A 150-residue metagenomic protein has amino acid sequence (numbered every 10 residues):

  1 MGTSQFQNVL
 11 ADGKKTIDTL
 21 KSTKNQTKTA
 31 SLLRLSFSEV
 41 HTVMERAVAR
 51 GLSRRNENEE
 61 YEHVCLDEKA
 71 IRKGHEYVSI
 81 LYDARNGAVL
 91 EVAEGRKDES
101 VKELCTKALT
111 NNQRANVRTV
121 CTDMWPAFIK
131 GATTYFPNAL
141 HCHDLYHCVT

Functional and structural regions predicted by a protein language model:
M1-I17: Basic, short loop/linker segments at the boundary and entry of helix-turn-helix/winged-helix-like folds
T3, E68, L90, H143-Y146: Generic secondary-structure boundary/loop-capping signal
D12, S36, V101, L145-C148: Alpha-helical structural motif
T19-K21: Short amphipathic helical patch at the helix-1/turn junction of helix-turn-helix
T23-N25: Residue-level signal for the short linker/turn that defines the boundary of a DNA-recognition helix
T27-V43: Short, basic interhelical loop/turn and adjoining N-cap of the next helix at nucleic-acid- or acidic-partner-contacting
E39-G131, Y135-N138: RNase H-like nuclease fold core
N138-T150: Inter-helix linker motif
